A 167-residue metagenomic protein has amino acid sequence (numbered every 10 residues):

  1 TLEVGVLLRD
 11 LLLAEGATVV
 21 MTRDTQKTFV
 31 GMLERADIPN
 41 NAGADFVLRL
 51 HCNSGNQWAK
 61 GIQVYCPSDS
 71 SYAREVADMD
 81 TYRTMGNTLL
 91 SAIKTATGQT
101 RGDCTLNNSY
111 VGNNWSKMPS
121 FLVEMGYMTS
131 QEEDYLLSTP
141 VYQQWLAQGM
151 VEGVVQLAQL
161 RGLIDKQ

Functional and structural regions predicted by a protein language model:
L2-Q167: Active-site-proximal helix/loop segments of hydrolytic enzymes
